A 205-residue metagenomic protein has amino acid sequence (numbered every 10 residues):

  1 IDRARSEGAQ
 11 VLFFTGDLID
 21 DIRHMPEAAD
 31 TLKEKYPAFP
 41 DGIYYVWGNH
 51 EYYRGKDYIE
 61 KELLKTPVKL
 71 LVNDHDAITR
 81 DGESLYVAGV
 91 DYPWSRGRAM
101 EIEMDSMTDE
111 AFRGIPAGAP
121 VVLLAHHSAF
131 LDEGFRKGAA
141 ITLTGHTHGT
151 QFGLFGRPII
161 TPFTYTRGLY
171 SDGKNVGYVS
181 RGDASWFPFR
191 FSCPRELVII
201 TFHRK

Functional and structural regions predicted by a protein language model:
I1-K205: Soluble catalytic domains of enzymes that build or remodel membrane lipids, polysaccharides, and related
